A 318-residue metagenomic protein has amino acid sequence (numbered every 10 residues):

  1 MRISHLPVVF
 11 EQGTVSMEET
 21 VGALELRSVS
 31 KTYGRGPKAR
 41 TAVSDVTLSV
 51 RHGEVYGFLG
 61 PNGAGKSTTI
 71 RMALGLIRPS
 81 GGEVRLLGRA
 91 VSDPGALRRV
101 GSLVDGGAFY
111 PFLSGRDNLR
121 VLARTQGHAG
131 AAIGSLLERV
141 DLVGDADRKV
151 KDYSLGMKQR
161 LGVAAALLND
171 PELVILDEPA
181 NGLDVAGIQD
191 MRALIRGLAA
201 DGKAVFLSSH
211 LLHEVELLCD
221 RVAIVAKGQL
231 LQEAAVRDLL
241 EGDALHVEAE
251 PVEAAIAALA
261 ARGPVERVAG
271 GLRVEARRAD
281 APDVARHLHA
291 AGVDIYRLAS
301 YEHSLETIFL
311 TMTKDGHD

Functional and structural regions predicted by a protein language model:
M1-T32, D315-D318: ABC-family P-loop ATPase nucleotide-binding domain
I3-L6, G13, S28, G36 (+5 more regions): Positively charged, low-complexity intrinsically disordered regions
V21-L207, L212-A226, L230-Q232: ABC transporter nucleotide-binding domains
G75, D238-L240, E266-R267: Short, flexible turn/loop "capping" segments at secondary-structure junctions
Q229-E250: Conserved beta-strand-loop-alpha-helix hinge in the C-terminal portion of ABC ATPase nucleotide-binding domains
A244-M312, D318: Short, charged/small-residue-rich alpha-helical element at the C-terminal edge of ABC transporter nucleotide-binding
